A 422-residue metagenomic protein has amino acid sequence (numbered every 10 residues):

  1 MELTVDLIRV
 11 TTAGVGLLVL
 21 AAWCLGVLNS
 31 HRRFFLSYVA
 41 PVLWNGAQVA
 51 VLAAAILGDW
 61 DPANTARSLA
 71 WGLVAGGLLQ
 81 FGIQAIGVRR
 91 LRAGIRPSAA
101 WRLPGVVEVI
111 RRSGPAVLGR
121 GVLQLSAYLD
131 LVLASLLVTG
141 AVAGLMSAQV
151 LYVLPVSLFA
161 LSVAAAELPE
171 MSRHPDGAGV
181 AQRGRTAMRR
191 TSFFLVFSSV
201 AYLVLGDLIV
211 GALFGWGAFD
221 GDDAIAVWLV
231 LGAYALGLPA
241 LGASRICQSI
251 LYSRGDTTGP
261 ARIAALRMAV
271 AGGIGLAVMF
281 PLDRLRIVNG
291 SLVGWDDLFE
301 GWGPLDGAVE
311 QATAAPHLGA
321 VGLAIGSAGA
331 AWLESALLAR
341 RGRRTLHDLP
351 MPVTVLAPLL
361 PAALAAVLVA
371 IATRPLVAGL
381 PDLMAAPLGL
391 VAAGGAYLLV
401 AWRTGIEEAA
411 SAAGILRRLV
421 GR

Functional and structural regions predicted by a protein language model:
M1-R422: Membrane-embedded alpha-helical bundles of multi-pass transporters/translocases, especially carrier/permease families
